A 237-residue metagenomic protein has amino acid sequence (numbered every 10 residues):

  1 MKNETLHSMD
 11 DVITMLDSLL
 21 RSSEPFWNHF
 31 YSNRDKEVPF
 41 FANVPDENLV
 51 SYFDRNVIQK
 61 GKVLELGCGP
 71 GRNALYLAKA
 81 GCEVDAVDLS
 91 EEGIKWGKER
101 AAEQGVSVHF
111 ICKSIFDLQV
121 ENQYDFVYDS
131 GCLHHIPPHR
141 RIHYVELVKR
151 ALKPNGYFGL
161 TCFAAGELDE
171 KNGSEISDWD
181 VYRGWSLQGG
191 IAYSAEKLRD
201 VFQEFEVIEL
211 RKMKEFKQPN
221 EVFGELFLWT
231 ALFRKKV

Functional and structural regions predicted by a protein language model:
M1-N122, I136-L147, A151, Y157-V237: Class I (Rossmann-like) S-adenosyl-L-methionine-dependent methyltransferase catalytic domain, capturing the SAM-binding
D125: Conserved acidic residues
Y128: A conserved beta-strand element that flanks and buttresses the S-adenosyl-L-methionine
G131-H135: Short catalytic micro-motifs in class I SAM-dependent methyltransferases
